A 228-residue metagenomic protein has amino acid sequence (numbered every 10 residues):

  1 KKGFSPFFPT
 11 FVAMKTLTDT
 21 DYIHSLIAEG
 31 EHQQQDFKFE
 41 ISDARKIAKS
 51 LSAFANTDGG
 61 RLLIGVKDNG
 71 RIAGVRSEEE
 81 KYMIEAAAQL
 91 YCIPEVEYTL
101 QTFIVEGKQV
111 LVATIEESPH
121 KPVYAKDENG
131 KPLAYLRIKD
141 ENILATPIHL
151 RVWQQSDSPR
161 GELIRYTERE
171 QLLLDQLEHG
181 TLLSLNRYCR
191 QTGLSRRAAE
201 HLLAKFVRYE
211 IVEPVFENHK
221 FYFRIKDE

Functional and structural regions predicted by a protein language model:
G3-E228: Conserved N-terminal catalytic/coupling substructures associated with nucleotide/phosphate chemistry
